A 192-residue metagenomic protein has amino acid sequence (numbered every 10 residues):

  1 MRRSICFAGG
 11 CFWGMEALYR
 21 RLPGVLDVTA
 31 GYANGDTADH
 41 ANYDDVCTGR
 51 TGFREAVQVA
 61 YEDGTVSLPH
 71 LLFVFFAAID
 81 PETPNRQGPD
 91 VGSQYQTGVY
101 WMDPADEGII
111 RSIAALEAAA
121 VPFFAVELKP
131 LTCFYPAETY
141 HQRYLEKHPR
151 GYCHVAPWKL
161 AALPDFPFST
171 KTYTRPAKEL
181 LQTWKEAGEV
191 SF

Functional and structural regions predicted by a protein language model:
M1-F192: Flexible coil/turn and secondary-structure edge motifs
